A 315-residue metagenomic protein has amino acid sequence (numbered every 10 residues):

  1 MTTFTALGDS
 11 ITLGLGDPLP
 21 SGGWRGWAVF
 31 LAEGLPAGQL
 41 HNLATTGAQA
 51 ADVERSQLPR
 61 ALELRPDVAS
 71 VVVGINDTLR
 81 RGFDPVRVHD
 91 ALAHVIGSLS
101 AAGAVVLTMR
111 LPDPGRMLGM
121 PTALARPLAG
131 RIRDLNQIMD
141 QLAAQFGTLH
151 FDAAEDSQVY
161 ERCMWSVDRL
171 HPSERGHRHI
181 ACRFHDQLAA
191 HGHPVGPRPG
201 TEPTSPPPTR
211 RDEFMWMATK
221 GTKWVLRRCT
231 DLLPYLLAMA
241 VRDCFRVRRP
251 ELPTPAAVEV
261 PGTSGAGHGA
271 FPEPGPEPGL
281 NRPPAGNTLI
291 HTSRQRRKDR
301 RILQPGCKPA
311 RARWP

Functional and structural regions predicted by a protein language model:
M1-T46, Q57-R65, P261-S264, G269-P274: Serine-esterase "nucleophile elbow" of acetyl-processing enzymes
L13-D17, A50-R87, D113-P114: Oxyanion-hole/transition-state-stabilizing segment in secreted/luminal serine hydrolases and related acyltransferases
L19-G23, F83-V88, A123-R131, D168 (+1 more regions): Alpha-helix N-cap and loop-to-helix initiation/capping positions
E54, V88, L92, I132-L135: Aromatic/hydrophobic pocket-lining residues that form the small-molecule binding cavity in soluble enzyme cores
A101-V105: A short helix->loop->beta-strand "cap" motif at the edges of active sites that frequently abuts
R116-A153, E174: Substrate-gating cap/lid alpha-helix
Q145, D168-H171, R175-D299, R313-P315: Conserved catalytic region of serine esterases and O-acyltransferases that act on ester linkages in lipids
